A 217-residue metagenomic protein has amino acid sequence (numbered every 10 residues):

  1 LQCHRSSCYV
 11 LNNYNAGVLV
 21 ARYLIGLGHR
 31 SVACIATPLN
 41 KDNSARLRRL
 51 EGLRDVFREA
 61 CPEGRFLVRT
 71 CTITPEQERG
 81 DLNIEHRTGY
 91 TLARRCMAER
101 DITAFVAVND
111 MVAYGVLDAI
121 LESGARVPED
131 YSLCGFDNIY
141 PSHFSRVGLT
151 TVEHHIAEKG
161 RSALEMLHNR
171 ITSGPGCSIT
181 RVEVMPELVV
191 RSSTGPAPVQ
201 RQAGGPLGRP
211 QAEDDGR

Functional and structural regions predicted by a protein language model:
R5, N12-N13, R22-I25, Y90-E213: Flexible loop/turn connectors
C8-L19, I35-L92, V106-Y114, F136-I139 (+2 more regions): Hinge/beta->alpha junction and helix N-cap segments in small-molecule ligand-binding domains
H29, C34-I35: Conserved donor-binding/catalytic core segment of Leloir-type glycosyltransferases
S31, E63-F66, R126-L133: Short acidic capping loops at alpha-helix termini that bridge into adjacent secondary structure
S31, R48-L50, R191: Short, cationic motifs built from Arg/Lys/His that form the positively charged side of catalytic pockets
